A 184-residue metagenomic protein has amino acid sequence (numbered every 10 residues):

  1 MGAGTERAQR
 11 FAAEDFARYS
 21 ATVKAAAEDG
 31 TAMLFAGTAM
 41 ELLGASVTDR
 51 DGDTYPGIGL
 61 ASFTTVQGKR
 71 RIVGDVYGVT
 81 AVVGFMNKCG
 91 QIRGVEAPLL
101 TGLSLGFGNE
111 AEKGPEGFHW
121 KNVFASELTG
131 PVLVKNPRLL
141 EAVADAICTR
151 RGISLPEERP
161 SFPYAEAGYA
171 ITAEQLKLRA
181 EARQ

Functional and structural regions predicted by a protein language model:
M1-F35, G44-T48: Flexible gly/pro-rich beta->alpha loop and the following alpha-helix that scaffold active-site loops
E6-A8, T65-G68, I92-G94, P131-K135: Short, acidic Gly/Pro/Ser/Thr-rich loop/turn segments
A13-F16, V47-D51, V73-G74, E141-A142: Short, glycine/charged-enriched secondary-structure capping and boundary segments
L34, G59, F85, F124-S126: Hydrophobic/aromatic beta-strand patches that form the interior of the parallel beta-sheet core in alpha/beta enzyme
T38-A39: N-terminal Rossmann-like NAD(P) cofactor-binding subdomain of oxidoreductases, focused on the glycine-rich
R50-E116: Pocket-forming structural segment of enzyme catalytic cores
P98, G114-S126, R138: Long, Lys/Arg- and hydrophobic-enriched amphipathic alpha-helices
V123-Q184: Acyltransferase
